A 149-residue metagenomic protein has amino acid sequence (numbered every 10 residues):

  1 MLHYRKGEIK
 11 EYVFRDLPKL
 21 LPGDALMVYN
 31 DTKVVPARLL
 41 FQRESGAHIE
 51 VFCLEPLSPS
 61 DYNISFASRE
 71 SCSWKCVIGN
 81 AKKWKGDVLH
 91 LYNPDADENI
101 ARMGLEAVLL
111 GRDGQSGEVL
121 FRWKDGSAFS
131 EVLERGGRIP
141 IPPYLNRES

Functional and structural regions predicted by a protein language model:
M1-L2: Terminal targeting/leader modules
R5-P18, T32-V35, L39-S149: Internal, non-catalytic "lid/hinge" segments that mediate substrate recognition, gating, inter-domain movement
G23-A25, G86-D87: Loop/turn positions that initiate beta-strands
M27-Y29: Short hydrophobic beta-strand that contains or immediately precedes a catalytic carboxylate
